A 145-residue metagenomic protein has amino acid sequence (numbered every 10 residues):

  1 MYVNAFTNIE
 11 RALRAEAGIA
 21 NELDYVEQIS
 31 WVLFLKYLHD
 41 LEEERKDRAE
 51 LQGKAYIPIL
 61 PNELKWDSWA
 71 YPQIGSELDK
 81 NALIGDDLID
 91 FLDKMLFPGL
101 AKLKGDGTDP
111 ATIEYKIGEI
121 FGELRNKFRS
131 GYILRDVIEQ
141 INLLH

Functional and structural regions predicted by a protein language model:
M1-H145: Non-catalytic, mostly N-terminal accessory regions of nucleic-acid modification and defense proteins
